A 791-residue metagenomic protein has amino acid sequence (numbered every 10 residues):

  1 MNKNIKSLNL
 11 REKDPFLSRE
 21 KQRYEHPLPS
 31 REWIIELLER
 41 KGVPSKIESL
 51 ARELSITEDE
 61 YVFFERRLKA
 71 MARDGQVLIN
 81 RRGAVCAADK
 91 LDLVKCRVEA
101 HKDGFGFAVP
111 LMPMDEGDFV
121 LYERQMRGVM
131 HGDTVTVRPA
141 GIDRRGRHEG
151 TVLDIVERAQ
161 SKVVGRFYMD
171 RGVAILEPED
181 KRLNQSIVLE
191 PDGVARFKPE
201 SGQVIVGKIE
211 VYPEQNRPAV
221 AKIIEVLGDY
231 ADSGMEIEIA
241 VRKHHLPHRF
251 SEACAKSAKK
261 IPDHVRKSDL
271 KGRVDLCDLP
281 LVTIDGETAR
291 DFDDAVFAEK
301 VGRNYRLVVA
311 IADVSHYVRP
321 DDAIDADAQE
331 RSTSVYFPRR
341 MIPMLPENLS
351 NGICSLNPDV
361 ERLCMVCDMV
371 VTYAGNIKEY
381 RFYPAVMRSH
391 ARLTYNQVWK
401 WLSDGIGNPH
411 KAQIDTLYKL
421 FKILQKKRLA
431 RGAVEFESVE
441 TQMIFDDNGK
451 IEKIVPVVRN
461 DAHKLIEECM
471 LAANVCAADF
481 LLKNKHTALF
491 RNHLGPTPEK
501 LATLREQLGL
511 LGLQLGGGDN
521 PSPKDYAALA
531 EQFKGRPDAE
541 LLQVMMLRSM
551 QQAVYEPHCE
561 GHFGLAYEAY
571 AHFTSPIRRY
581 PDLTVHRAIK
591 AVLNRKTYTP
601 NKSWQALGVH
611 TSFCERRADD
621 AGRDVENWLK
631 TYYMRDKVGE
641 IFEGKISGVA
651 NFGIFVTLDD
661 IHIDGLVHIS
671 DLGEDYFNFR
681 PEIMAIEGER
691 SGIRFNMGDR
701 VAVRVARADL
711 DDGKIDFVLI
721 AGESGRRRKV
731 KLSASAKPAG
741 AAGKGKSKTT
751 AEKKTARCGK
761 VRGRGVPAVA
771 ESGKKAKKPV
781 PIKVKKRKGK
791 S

Functional and structural regions predicted by a protein language model:
M1-P191, E674, P681-M684: Charged, low-complexity terminal tails
R158, K162-S791: Conserved, carboxylate-rich catalytic/transport cores that coordinate ions
